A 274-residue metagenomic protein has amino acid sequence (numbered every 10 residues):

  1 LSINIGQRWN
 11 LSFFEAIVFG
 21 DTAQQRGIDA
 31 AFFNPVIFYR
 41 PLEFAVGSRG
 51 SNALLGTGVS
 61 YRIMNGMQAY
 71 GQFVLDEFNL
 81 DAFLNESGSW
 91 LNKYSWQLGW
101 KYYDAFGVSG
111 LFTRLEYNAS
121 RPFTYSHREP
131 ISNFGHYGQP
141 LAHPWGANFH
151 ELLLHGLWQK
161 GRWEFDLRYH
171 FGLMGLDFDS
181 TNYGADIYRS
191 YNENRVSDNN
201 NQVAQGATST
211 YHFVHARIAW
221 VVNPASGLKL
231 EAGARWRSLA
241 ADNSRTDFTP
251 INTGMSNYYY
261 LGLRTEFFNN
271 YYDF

Functional and structural regions predicted by a protein language model:
N4, W9-F274: Exposed, low-structure sequence patches enriched in small/polar residues
